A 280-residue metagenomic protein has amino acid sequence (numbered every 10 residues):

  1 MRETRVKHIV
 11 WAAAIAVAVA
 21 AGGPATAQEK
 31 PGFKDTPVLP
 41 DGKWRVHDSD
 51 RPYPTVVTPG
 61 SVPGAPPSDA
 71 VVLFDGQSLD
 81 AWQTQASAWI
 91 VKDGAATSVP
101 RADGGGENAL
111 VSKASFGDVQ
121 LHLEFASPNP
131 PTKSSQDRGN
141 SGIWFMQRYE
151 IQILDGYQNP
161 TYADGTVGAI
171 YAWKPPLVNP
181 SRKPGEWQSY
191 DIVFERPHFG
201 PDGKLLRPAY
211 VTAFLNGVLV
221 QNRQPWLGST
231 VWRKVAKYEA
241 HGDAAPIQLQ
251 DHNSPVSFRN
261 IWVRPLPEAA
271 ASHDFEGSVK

Functional and structural regions predicted by a protein language model:
R2-A13: Bacterial N-terminal signal peptides that target proteins for export
A12-A21: Bacterial N-terminal signal peptides
P24-K280: Carbohydrate-interacting regions of secretory-pathway proteins
